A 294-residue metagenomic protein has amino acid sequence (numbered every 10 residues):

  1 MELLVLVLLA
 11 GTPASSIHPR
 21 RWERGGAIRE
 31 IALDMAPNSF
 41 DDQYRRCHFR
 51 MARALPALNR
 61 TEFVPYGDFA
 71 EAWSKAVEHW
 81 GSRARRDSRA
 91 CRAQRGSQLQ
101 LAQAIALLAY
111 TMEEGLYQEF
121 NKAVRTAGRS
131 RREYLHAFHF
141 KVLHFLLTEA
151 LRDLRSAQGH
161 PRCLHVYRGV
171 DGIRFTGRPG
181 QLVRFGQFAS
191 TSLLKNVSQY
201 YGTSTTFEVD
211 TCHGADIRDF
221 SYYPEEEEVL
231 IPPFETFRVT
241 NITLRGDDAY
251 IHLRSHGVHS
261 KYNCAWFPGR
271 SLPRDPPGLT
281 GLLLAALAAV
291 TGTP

Functional and structural regions predicted by a protein language model:
M1-V7, T280-G281: Sec-dependent signal peptide recognition, specifically the positively charged N-region followed immediately by
V7-H48, L287-P294: N-terminal signal peptide
F49, L55-T211, A215: Internal glycine-rich, Lys/Arg-flanked active-site/core loops of soluble domains
G128-S130, K261-F267: Short peripheral tails and domain-boundary helices/loops at the edges of structured domains
Q181-K261: ADP-ribosyltransferase catalytic core
C264-G281: C-terminal GPI-anchoring signal of eukaryotic secretory precursors
